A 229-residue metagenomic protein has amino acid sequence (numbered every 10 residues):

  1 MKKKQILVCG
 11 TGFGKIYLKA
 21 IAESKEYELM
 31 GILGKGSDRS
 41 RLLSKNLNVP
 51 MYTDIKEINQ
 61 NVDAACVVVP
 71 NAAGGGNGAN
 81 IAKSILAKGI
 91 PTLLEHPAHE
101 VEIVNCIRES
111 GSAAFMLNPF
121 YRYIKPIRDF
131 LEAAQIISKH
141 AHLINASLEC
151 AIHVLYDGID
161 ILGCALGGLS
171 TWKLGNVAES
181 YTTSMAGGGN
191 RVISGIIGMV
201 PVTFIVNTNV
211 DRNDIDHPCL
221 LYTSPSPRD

Functional and structural regions predicted by a protein language model:
M1-L47: N-terminal Rossmann-like dinucleotide-binding module
K3, L29, V62, A87-G89 (+3 more regions): A general structural motif
V8-C9, L33, V68, N118 (+1 more regions): Short hydrophobic segments within beta-strands
P50-R108: Beta-loop-alpha module in the N-terminal Rossmann-like domain of NAD(P)-dependent dehydrogenases, especially those
A64-L86, F120-S138, D157-G167: Hydrophobic, well-ordered secondary-structure segments that either form specific early membrane-associated helices used
L93, A98-I161: A contiguous active-site-proximal alpha/beta segment in oxidoreductase catalytic domains
L143-P218: Rossmann-like dinucleotide-binding domain that binds NAD(P)(H)
Y222-D229: Conserved small/polar residues in nucleotide/adenosyl-binding loops
